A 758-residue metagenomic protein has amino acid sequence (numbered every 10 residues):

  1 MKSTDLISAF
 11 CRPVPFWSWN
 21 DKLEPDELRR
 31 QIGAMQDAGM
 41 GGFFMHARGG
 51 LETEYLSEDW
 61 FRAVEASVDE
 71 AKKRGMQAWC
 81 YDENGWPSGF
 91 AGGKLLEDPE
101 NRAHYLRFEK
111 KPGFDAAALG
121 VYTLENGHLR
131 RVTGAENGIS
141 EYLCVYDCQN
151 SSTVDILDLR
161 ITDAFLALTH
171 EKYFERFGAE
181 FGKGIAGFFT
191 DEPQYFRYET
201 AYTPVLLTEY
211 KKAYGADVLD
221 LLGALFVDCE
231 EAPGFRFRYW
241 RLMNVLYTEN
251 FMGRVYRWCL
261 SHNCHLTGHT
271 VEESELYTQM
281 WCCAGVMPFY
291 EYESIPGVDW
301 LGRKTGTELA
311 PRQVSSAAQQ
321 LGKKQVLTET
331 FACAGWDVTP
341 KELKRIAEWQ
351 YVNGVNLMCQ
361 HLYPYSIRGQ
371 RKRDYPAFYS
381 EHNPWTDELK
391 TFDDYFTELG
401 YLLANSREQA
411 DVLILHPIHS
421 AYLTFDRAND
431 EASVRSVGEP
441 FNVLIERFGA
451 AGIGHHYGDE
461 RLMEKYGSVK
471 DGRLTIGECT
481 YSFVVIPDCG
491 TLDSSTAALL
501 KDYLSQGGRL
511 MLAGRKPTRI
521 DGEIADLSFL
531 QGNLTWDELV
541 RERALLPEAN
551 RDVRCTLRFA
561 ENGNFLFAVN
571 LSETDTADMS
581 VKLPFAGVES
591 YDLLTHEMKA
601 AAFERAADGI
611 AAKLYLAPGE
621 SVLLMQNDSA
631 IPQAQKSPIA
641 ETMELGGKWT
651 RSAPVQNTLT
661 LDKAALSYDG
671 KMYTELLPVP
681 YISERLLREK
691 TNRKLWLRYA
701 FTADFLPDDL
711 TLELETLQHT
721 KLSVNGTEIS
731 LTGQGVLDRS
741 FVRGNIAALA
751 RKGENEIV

Functional and structural regions predicted by a protein language model:
L6-V14, K22-R30, G42-R48, Y55-G93 (+5 more regions): Carbohydrate-binding surfaces of carbohydrate-active enzymes
F10-F16, H46-G50, Y146-D155: Acidic/histidine-rich, surface-exposed loop or edge segments in extracytoplasmic proteins
F90-A179: Catalytic and substrate-binding clefts that recognize carbohydrates or anionic sugar/phosphate headgroups
A116-N126, V588, H719-G726: Extended low-complexity, serine/threonine- and proline-enriched intrinsically disordered segments
F701-G726, I757-V758: Aromatic-lined ligand-binding clefts that engage carbohydrates, nucleic acids, or primary amines
S730-R743: Aromatic-rich membrane-interfacial microdomains
S740-V758: Short, surface-exposed tryptophan/glycine-enriched loops that mediate extracellular molecular recognition
